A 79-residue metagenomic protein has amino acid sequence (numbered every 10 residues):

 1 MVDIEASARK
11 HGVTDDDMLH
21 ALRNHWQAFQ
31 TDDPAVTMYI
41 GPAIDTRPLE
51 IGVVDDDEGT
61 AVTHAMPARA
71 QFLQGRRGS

Functional and structural regions predicted by a protein language model:
M1-S79: Ribonuclease/tRNase effector modules and their secretory precursors
